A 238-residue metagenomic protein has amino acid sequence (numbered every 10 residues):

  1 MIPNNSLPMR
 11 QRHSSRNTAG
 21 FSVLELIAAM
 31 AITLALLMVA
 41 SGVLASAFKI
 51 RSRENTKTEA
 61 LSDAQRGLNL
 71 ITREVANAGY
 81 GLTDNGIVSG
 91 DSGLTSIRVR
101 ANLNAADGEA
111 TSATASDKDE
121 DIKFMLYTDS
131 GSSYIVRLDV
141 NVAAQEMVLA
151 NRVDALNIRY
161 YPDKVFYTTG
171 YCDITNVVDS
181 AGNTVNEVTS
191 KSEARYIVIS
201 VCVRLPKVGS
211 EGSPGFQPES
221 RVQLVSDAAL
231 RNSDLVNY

Functional and structural regions predicted by a protein language model:
M1-F21: N-terminal leader/signal peptides at the extreme start of proteins
R16, E25, K191: Residue-level marker of regulatory loop/turn positions in helix-turn-helix DNA-binding domains and in histidine
R16, R53, K57-A60, V142 (+2 more regions): Alpha-helix initiation/capping motif
A19-Y80, L235-Y238: Aliphatic-rich helix starts adjacent to a transmembrane/signal segment
K49, T56, L103, M147-Y238: Short linear sequence signals and composition-biased patches located at protein termini or domain-edge surfaces
N77-I87, G93: Internal low-complexity, small-residue/proline-rich segments
G86-V88, V188-T189: A generic local secondary-structure boundary/capping motif
D91-S180, E219-R221: Type IV pilin-like appendage domain
